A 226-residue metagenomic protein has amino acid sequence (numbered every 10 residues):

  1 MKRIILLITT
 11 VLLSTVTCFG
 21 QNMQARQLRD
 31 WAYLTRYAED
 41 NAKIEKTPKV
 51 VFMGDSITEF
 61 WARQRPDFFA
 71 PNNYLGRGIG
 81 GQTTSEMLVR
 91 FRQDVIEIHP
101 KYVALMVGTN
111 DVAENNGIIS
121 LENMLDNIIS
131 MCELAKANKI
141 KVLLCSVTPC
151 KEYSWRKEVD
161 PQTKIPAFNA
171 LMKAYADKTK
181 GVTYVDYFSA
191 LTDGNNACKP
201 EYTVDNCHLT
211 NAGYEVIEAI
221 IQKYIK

Functional and structural regions predicted by a protein language model:
M1-N22: Bacterial Sec-dependent N-terminal signal peptides
G20-A104: Serine-esterase "nucleophile elbow" of acetyl-processing enzymes
Q21, T148-K226: Catalytic His-Asp segment of secreted/periplasmic serine-dependent ester chemistry enzymes
R77-G80, V107-G108, V112, N116: Cell-envelope and extracellular/periplasmic
Q82-V89, I118-N127: Glycine-rich anion/phosphate-binding loops
A104-G108, L125, I129, L143-C145: Conserved, well-ordered alpha-helix/loop/beta-strand core segments that scaffold catalytic motifs
S120-I129, P161-F168: Charged helix-capping and loop-helix junction motifs
N138-K141: A short helix->loop->beta-strand "cap" motif at the edges of active sites that frequently abuts
